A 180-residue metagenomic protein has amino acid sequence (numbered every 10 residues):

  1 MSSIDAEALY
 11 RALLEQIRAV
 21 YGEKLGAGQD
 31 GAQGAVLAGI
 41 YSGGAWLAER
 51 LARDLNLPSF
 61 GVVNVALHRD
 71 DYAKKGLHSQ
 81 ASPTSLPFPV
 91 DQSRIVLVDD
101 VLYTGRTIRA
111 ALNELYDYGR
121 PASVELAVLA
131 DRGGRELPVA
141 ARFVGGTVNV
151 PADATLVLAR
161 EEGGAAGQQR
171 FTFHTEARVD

Functional and structural regions predicted by a protein language model:
M1-D180: PRPP-associated nucleotide enzymes
